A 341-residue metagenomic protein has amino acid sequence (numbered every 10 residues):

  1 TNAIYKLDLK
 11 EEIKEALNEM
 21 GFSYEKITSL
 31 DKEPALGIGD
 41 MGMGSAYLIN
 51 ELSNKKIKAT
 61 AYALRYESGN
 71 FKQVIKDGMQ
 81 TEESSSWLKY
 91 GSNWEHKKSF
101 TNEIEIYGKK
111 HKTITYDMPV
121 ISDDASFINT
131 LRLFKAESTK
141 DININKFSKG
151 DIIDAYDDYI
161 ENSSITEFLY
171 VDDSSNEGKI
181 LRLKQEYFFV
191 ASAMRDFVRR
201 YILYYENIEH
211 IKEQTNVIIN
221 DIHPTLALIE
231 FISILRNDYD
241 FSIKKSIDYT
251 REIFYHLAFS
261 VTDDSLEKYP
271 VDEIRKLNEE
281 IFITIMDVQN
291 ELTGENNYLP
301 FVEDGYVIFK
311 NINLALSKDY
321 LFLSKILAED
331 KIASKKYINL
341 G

Functional and structural regions predicted by a protein language model:
T1-G341: A conserved ligand/cofactor-binding region detector
